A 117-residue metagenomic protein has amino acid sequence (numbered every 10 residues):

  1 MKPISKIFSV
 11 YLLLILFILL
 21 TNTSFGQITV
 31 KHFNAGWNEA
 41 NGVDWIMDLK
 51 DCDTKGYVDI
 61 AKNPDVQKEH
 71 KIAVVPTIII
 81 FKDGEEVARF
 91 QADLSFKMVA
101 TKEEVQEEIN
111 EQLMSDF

Functional and structural regions predicted by a protein language model:
M1-L12: Bacterial N-terminal signal peptides that target proteins for export
V10-N22: Bacterial N-terminal signal peptides
S24-G56: Local sequence-structure signature of Cys/Sec-based thiol-disulfide redox active-site neighborhoods
E39-G42, V66-Q67, A88-F90: Extracytoplasmic/secreted cell-surface and envelope-processing proteins
V58-D59, H70, K97-T101: Extracytoplasmic/periplasmic, Sec-exported soluble proteins
I60-V66: N-terminal post-signal-peptidase region of extra-cytosolic proteins
H70-F81: Structural micro-motif
I80-F117: Non-catalytic, surface beta->alpha helical segment in thiol-disulfide oxidoreductase systems
